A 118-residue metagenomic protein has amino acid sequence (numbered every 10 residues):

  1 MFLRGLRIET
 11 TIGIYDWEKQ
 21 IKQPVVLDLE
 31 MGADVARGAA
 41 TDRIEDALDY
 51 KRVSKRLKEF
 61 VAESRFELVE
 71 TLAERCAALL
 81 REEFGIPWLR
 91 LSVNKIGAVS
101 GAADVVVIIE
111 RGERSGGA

Functional and structural regions predicted by a protein language model:
M1-A118: N-terminal, polar/charged subdomain of small-to-medium soluble alpha/beta proteins
